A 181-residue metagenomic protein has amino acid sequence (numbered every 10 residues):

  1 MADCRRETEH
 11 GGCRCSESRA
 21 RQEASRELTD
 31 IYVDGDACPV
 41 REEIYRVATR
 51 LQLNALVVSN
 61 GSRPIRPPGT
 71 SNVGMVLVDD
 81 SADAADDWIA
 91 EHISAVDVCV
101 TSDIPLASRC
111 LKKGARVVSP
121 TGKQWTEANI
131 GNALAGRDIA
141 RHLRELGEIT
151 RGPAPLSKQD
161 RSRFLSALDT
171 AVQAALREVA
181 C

Functional and structural regions predicted by a protein language model:
C4, C13-C15: Cysteine-centered motifs
E7, Q22-E23: Charged/polar low-complexity intrinsically disordered segments
E9-H10, E17: Low-complexity, intrinsically disordered short segments enriched for Gly/Pro and polybasic residues
S16-S18, S25: Serine residues within intrinsically disordered or low-complexity segments
R26-C181: Nuclease catalytic cores that cleave nucleic-acid phosphodiester bonds, predominantly acidic two-metal-ion
